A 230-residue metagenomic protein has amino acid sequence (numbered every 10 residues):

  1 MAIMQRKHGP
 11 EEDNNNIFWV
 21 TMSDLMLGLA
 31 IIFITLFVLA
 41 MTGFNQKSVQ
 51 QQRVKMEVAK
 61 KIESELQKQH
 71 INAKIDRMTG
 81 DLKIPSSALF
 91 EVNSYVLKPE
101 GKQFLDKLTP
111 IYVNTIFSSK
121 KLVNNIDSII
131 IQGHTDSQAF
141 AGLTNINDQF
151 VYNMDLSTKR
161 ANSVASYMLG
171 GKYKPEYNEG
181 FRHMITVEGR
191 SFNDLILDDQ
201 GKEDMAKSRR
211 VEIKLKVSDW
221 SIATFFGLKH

Functional and structural regions predicted by a protein language model:
M1-A73, R77: Short terminal targeting/anchoring segments
K61-I62, I71, R77-M78, I129 (+3 more regions): Internal, charge-rich low-complexity segments
I62, F90, S94-I131, A165-G170 (+2 more regions): Periplasmic peptidoglycan-binding/anchoring modules of Gram-negative envelope and division proteins
E65, Q69-D76, S119-I130, F181: Short beta-strand elements
N72-K74, D81-L89, S128-Q132, T186-E188 (+1 more regions): Soluble periplasmic/extracytoplasmic beta-strand elements of cell-envelope proteins
M78-K107, Q138-Y152: Short, solvent-exposed beta-strand/turn patches at coil↔beta or beta↔helix junctions that act as interaction loops
P99, H134-T224: Periplasmic OmpA-like peptidoglycan-binding domain that tethers envelope proteins to the cell wall
